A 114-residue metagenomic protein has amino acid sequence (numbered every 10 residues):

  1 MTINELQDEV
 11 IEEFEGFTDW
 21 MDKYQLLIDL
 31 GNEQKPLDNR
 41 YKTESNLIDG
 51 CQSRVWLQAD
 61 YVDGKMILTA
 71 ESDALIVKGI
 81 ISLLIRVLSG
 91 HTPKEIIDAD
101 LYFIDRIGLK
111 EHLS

Functional and structural regions predicted by a protein language model:
M1-E15, W20-Y24, I28-V55, A59-V62: Ser/Thr/Pro-rich, acidic low-complexity intrinsically disordered regulatory segments
G16, S72, K94, A99-S114: C-terminal binding/interaction regions
G64-M66: Hydrophobic residues embedded in beta-strands of well-ordered beta-sheets
T69: Catalytic-site signature segments of enzymes, centered on catalytic residues
D73-A74, S89: Short beta->alpha junction loops/turns
I76-G79: Short Cys/His-based metal-binding microdomains
I81-H91: Alpha-helical support elements that line or immediately flank enzyme active sites and cofactor-binding pockets
